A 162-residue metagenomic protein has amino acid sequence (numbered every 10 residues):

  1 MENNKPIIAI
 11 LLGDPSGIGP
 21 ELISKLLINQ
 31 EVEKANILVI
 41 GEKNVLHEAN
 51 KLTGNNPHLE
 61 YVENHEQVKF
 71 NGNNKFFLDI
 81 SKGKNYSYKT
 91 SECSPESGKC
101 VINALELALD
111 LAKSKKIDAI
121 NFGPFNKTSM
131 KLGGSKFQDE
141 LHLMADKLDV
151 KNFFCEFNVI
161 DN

Functional and structural regions predicted by a protein language model:
M1-N162: Anion-binding alpha/beta catalytic cores of soluble intermediary-metabolism enzymes, centered on
